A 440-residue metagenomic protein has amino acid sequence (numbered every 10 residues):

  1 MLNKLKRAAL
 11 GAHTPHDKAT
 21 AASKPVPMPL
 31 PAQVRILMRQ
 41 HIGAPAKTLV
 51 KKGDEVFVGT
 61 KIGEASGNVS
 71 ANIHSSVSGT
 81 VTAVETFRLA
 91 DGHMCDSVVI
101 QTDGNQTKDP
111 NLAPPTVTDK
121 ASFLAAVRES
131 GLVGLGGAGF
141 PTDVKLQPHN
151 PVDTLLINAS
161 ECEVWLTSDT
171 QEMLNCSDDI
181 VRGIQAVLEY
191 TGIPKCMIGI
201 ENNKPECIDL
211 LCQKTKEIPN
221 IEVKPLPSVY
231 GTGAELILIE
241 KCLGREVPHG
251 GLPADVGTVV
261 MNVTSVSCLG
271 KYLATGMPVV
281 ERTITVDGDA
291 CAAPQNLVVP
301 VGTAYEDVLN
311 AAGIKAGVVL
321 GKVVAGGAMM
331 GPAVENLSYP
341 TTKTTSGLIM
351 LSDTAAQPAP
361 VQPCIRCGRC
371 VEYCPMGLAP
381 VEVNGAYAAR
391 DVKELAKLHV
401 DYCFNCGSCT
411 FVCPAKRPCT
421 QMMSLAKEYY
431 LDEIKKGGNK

Functional and structural regions predicted by a protein language model:
M1-L49, V99: N-terminal, Lys/Arg-enriched amphipathic/low-complexity engagement segments that precede the first folded domain
K51-E64, A83: Short, well-structured beta-strand-loop connectors
G79-V81: Conserved hydrophobic positions within beta-strands
A83, R88-K145, H149-N150, P205: Acidic low-complexity segments
G134, L155-D169, A290: Gly-rich Lys/Arg/Thr-decorated short loops/hinges at beta-loop-alpha junctions or inter-strand turns that position
I193-Y305, A311-A316, G327: Hydrophobic alpha-helical positions that pack around
V229-G233, I237-E246, G276, I314-I365: Active-site gating/interface segments in enzymes
S346-V361, V371, P375-K440: Ferredoxin-type iron-sulfur electron-transfer modules in oxidoreductases and energy-metabolism complexes
